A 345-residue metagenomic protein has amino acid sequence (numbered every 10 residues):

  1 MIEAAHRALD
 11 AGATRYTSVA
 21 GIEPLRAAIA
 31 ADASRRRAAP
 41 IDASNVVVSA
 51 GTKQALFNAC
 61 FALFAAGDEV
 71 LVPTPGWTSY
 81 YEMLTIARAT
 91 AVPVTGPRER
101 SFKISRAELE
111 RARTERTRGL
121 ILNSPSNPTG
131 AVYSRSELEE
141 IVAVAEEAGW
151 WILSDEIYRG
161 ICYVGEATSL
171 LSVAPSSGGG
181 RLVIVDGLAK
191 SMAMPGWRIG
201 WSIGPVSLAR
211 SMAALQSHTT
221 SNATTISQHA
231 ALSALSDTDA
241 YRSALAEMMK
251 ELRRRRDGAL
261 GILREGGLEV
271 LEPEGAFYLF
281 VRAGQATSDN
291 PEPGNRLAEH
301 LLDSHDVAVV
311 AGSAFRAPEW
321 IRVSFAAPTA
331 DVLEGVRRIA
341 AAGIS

Functional and structural regions predicted by a protein language model:
M1-G51, N58, E108, D237 (+1 more regions): N-terminal small-domain helix-loop-helix segment of the aminotransferase-like
A4, P175-K250, I344: Conserved core segment of the aminotransferase class I/II
P40-V46, G67-E69, R116, G179-L182: Short acidic capping loops at alpha-helix termini that bridge into adjacent secondary structure
A62-L84: Conserved PLP-anchoring active-site segment centered on the Schiff-base-forming lysine
I86-A91: A short helix-loop-beta submotif of the ANL/AMP-binding
V92, G96-L171: Active-site phosphate-binding strand-loop segment of PLP-dependent enzymes
L232, A246-L260, V270-G284, E319: Conserved glycine-rich beta-strand-loop-beta hairpin in the small C-terminal domain of fold type I
N290-V309, S313-S345: PLP-dependent enzyme catalytic core of the Aspartate aminotransferase-like
